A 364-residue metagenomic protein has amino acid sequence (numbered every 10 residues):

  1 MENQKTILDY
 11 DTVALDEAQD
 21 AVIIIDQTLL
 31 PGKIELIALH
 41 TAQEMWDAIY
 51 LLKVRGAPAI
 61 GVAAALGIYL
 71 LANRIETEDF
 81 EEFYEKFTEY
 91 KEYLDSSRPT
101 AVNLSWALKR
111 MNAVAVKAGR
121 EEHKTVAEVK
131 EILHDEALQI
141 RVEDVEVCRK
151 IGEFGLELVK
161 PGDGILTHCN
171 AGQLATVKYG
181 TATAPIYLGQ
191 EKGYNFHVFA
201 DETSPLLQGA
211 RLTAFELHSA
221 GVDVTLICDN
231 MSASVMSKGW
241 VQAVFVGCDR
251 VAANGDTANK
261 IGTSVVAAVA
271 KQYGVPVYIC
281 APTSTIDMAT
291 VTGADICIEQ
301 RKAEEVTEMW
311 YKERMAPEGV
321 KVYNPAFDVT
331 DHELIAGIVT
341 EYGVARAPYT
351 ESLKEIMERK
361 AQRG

Functional and structural regions predicted by a protein language model:
M1-A18, R120-K124, R346, L353-G364: SAM-dependent methyltransferases
E2-Q43: Positively charged, low-complexity intrinsically disordered leader regions
G32-E44, E128, P161, K238-V246: Acidic-glycine-rich active-site phosphate/pyrophosphate-binding loop
I37-K53, E85, E157-I165, M309-G319: Short, hydrophobic/aliphatic alpha-helical segments
A38-T41, G172-T176, A253-A258: Short, glycine-rich nucleotide/cofactor-binding loops
D47-V54, I60, V265-A268: Small-aliphatic-rich amphipathic alpha-helix that forms the alpha element of a beta-alpha
K53-I227: N-terminal active-site beta-alpha-beta segment that forms phosphate/nucleotide-binding and substrate-recognition loops
N195-F196, E202-G364: Conserved phosphate- and dinucleotide-binding cores of soluble alpha/beta proteins, encompassing both enzyme active
